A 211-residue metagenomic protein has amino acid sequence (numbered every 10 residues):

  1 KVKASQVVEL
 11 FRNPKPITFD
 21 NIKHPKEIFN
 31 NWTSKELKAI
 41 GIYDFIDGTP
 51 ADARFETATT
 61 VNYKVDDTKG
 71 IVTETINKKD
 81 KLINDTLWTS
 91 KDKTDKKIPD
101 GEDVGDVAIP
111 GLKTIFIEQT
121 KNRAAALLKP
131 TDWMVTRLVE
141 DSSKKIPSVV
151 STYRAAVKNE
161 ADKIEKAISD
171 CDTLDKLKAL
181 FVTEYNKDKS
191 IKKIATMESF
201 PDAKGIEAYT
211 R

Functional and structural regions predicted by a protein language model:
K1-R211: A preference for well-ordered globular domain cores that mediate specific macromolecular interactions or catalysis
